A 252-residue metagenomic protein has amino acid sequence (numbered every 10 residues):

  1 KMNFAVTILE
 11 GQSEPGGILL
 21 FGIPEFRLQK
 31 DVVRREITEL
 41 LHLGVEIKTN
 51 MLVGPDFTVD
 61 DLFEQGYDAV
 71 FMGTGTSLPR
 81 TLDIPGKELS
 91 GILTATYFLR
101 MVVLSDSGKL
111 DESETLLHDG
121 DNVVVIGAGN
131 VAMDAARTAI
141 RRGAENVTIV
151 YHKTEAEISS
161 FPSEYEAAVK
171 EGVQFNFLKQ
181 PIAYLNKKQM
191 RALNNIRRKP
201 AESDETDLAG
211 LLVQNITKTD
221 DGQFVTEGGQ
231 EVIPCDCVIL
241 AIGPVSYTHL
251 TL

Functional and structural regions predicted by a protein language model:
K1-A5, A135-A136: N-terminal Rossmann-like FAD-binding beta1-loop-alpha1 element of flavoenzymes
A5-P15, H152: Glycine-rich FAD pyrophosphate-binding loop
E14-V32, S160-S163: Conserved N-terminal glycine-rich FAD pyrophosphate-binding loop of Rossmann-like flavoproteins
D31-R80, Y97, L104-S113, H118 (+1 more regions): A Rossmann-like FAD-binding core segment of flavoenzymes
A128-G129: Glycine-rich Rossmann-fold phosphate-binding loop(s) that bind the pyrophosphate of adenine dinucleotide cofactors
A132: N-terminal Rossmann-fold NAD(P) dinucleotide-binding loop
T248-L252: Conserved small/polar residues in nucleotide/adenosyl-binding loops
